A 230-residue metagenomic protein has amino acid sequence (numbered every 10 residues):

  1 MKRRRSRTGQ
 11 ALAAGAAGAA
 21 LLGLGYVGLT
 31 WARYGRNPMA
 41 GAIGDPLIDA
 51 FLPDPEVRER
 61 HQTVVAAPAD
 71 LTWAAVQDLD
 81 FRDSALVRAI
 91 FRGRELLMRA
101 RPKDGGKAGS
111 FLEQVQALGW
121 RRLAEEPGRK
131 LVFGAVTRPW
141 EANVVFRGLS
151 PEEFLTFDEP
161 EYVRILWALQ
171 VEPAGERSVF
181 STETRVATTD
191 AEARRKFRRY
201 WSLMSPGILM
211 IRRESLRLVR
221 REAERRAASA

Functional and structural regions predicted by a protein language model:
M1-P53, V57-R60, L71, A174-V179 (+2 more regions): Short amphipathic, positively biased membrane-proximal segments that drive organelle/inner-membrane targeting
A11-G15, V27-A42, E113-E176: Hydrophobic-ligand binding "helix-grip"
V27-L123: Hydrophobic ligand-binding cavity/cleft-lining segments
V76-D80, L169-V171, A223: Hydrophobic, Leu/Ile/Phe/Ala-enriched alpha-helical segments that form helix-helix packing faces
Q77, A135-T137, T184-V186: Short, hydrophobic/aromatic-enriched beta-strand segments in well-ordered soluble domains
R82, W140-N143, T188-A191: A short local loop/turn or secondary-structure capping micro-motif enriched for an aromatic residue
P151-I208, V219: Beta-strand/loop substructures that line and gate deep hydrophobic ligand-binding cavities in soluble
P206-L209, R213-A230: Compositionally biased, intrinsically disordered linkers/stalks adjacent to structured regions
